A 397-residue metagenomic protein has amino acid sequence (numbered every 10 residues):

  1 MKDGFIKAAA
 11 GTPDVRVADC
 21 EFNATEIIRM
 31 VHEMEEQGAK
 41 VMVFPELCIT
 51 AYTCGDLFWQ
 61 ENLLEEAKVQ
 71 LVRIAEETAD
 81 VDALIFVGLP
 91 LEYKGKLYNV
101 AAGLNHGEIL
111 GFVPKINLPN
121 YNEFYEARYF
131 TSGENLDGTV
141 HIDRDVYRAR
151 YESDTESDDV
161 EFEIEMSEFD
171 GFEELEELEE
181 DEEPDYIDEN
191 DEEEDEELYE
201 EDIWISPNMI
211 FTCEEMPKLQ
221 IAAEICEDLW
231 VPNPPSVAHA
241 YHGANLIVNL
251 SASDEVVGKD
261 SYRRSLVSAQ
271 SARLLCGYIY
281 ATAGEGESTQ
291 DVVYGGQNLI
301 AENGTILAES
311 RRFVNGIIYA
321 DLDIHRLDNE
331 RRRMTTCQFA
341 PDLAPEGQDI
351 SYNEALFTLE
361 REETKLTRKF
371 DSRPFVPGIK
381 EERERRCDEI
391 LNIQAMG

Functional and structural regions predicted by a protein language model:
M1-G397: Enzyme catalytic cores with a strong preference for nitrogen-chemistry domains
